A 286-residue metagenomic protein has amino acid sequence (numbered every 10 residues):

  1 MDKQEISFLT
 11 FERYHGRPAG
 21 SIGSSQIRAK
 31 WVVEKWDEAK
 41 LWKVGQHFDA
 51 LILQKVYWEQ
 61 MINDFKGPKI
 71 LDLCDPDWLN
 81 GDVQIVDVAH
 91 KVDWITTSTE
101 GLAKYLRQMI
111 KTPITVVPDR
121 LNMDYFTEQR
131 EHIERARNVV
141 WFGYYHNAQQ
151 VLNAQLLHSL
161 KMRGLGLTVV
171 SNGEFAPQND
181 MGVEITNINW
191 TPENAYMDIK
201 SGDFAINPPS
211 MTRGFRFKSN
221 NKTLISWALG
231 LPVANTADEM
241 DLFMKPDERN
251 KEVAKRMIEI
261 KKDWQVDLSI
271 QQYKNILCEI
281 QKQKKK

Functional and structural regions predicted by a protein language model:
T10-V32, N122-S201: Conserved catalytic-core segment of nucleotide-activated headgroup transferases in glycan assembly
F11, S25, L53-K55, T97-T99 (+2 more regions): Replace "coordinates the UDP/GDP/TDP-sugar" with "coordinates nucleotide-activated sugar donors
W31-R107: Extended catalytic core of nucleotide-activated donor transferases of GT-like folds
E38-A39, D49-L53, D64-L71, V92-W94 (+3 more regions): Active-site regions of enzymes building and remodeling cell-envelope glycoconjugates
D93-Y105, K111-T127: Donor nucleotide-sugar binding/catalytic pocket of nucleotide-sugar-dependent glycosyltransferases
D124, P246-K286: A charged, aromatic-enriched C-terminal amphipathic alpha-helix characteristic of glycosyltransferases across folds
A148-Q149, P192-A228, T236-D238: Nucleotide-sugar-dependent
